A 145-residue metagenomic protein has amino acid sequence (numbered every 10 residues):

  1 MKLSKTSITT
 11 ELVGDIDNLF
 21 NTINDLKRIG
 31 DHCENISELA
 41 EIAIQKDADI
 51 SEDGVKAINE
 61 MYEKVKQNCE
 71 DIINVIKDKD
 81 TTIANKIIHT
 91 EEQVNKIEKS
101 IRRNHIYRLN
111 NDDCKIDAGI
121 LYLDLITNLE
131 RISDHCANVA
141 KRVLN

Functional and structural regions predicted by a protein language model:
M1-N145: Cytosolic, long alpha-helical scaffolding segments
